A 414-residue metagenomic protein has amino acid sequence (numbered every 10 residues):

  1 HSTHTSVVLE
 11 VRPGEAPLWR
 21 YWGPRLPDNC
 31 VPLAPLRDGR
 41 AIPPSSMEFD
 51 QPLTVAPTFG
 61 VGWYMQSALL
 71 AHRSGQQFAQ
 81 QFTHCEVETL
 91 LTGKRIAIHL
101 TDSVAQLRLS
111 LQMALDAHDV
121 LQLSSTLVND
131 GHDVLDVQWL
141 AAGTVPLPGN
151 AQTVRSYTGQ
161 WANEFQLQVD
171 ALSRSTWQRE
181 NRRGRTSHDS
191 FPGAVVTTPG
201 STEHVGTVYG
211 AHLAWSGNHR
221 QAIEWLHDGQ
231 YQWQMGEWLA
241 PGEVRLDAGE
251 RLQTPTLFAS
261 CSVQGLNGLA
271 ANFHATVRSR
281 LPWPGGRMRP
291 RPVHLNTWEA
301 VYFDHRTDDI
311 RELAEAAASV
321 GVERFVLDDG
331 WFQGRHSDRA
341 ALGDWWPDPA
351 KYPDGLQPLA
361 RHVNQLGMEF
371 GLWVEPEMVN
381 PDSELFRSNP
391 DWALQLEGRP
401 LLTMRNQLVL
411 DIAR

Functional and structural regions predicted by a protein language model:
H1, H227-D247: Short acidic, Pro/Gly- and aromatic-enriched capping/linker segments at domain boundaries
T3-V7, P17-W225, A240: Polysaccharide-binding surfaces and accessory modules of carbohydrate-active proteins
H4, S125, G249, L295 (+2 more regions): Conserved, mostly hydrophobic/aromatic
Q77-F82, V244-V263: Short Pro-Gly-centered flexible turn/kink motifs
R291-T297, E323-L327, F370-V374: Hydrophobic faces of well-ordered beta-strands that scaffold small-molecule active sites in alpha/beta enzyme cores
P292, E299, F303, P349 (+1 more regions): Active-site-adjacent "subsite" loops/lids of carbohydrate-active enzymes
D309-F332: Catalytic domains of carbohydrate-active enzymes, especially glycoside hydrolases
F332-F386: Acidic/aromatic-lined carbohydrate-recognition and catalytic surfaces of CAZymes acting on diverse glycans
